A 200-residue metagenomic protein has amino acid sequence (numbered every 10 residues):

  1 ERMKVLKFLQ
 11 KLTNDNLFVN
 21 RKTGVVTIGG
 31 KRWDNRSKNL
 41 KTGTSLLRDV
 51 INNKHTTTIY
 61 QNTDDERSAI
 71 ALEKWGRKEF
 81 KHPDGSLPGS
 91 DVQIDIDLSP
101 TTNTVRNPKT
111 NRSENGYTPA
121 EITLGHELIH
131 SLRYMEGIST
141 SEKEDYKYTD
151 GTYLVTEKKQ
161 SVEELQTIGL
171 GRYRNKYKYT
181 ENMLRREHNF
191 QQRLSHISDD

Functional and structural regions predicted by a protein language model:
E1, T118, M135-D200: Active-site or metal-binding loop neighborhoods of secreted/extracellular toxin and effector enzymes
E1-T101: Auxiliary, metal-adjacent structural segments of Zn-dependent hydrolase domains
F8, L12-D15, S131-M135, L170-R174: Structured segments of extracytoplasmic/periplasmic soluble domains in secreted or envelope-associated proteins
D15, T102-T104, S131-L132, S141 (+1 more regions): N-terminal processing/targeting junctions
D84-S86, E114, E157: Generic marker of residues within folded, mature protein domains
D91-P108, I129-R133: Short acidic, glycine/tyrosine-flanked loop/strand segments centered on an H-E-D-like triad
P100-T123: Short pre-active-site segment immediately N-terminal to the catalytic Zn-binding motif
P119-M135: Active-site recognition of the HExxH zinc-binding catalytic motif
